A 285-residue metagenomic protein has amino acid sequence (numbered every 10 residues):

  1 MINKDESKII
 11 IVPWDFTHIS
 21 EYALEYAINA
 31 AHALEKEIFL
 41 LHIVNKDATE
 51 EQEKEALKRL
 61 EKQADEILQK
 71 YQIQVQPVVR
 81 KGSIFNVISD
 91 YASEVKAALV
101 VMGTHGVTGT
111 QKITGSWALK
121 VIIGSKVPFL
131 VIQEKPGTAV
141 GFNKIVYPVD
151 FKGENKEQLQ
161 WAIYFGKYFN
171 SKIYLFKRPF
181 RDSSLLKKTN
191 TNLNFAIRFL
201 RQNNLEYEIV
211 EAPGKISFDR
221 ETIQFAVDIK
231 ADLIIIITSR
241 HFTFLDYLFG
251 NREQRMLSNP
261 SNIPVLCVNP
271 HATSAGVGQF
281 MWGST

Functional and structural regions predicted by a protein language model:
I2-Q52, K144-E211, A231-I234, N259-P260 (+2 more regions): Small/aliphatic-rich secondary-structure junction motif
E51, K112-I113, F142, Q158 (+4 more regions): Short, well-ordered secondary-structure micro-motifs
E66-I73, L200-L205: Short helix-capping segments at alpha-helix termini
Q74-P77, I209: Rossmann-fold cofactor-recognition segment
V79-V87, K215-D219: Charged docking surfaces used in two-component/phosphorelay signaling
I88-T138, V227-M281: Gly/Ser-rich helix-loop-strand patches that form or flank binding pockets for ribonucleotide-derived cofactors
